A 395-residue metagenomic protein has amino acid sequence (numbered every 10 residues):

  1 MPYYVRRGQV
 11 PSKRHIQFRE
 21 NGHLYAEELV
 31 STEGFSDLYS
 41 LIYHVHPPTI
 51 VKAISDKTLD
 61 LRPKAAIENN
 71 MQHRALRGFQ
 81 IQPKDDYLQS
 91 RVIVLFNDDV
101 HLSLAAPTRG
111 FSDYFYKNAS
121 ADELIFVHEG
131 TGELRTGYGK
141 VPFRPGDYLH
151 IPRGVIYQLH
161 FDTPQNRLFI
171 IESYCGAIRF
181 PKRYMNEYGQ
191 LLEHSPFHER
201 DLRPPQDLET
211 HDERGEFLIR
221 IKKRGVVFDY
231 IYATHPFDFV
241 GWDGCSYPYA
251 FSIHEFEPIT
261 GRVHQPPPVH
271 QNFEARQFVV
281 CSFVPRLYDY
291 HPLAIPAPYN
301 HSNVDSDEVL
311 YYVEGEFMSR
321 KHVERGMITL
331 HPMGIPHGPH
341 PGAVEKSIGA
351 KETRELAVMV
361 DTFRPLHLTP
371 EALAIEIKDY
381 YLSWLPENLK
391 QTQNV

Functional and structural regions predicted by a protein language model:
M1-V395: Jelly-roll (double-stranded beta-helix
